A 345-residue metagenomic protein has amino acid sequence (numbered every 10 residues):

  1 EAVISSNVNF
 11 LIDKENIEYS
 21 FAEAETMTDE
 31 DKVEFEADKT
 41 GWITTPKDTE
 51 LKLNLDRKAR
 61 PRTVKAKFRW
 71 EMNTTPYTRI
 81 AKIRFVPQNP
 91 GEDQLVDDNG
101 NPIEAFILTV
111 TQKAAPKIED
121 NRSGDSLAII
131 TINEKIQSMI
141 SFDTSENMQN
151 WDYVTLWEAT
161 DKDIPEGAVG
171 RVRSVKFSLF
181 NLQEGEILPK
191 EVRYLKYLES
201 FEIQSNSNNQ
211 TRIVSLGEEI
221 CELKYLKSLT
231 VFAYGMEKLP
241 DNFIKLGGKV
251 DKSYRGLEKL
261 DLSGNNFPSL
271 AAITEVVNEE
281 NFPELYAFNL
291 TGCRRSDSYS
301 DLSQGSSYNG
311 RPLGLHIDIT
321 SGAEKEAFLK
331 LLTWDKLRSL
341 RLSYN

Functional and structural regions predicted by a protein language model:
V3-K67: Surface-exposed binding patches on compact interaction domains or structured appendages
M27-T40, T44-K47, L53-L55, E92-G100 (+3 more regions): Surface-exposed intrinsically disordered loops and tails
V64-F68, P76-D93: A short beta-strand micro-motif common to beta-rich folds, especially ectodomain repeats
Q94-P116: C-terminal edge beta-strand
P116-Y153: Surface-exposed cap/linker segments adjacent to membranes
V169, Y194-L198, E222-L226, K245-G256 (+3 more regions): Leucine-rich repeat
K176-Q183, E202-R212, Y225, T230-M236 (+7 more regions): Concave beta-strand-loop units of leucine-rich repeat
I187-R193, L216-I220, L239-G248, L270-V277 (+2 more regions): The feature encodes a structural signal of leucine-rich repeats
